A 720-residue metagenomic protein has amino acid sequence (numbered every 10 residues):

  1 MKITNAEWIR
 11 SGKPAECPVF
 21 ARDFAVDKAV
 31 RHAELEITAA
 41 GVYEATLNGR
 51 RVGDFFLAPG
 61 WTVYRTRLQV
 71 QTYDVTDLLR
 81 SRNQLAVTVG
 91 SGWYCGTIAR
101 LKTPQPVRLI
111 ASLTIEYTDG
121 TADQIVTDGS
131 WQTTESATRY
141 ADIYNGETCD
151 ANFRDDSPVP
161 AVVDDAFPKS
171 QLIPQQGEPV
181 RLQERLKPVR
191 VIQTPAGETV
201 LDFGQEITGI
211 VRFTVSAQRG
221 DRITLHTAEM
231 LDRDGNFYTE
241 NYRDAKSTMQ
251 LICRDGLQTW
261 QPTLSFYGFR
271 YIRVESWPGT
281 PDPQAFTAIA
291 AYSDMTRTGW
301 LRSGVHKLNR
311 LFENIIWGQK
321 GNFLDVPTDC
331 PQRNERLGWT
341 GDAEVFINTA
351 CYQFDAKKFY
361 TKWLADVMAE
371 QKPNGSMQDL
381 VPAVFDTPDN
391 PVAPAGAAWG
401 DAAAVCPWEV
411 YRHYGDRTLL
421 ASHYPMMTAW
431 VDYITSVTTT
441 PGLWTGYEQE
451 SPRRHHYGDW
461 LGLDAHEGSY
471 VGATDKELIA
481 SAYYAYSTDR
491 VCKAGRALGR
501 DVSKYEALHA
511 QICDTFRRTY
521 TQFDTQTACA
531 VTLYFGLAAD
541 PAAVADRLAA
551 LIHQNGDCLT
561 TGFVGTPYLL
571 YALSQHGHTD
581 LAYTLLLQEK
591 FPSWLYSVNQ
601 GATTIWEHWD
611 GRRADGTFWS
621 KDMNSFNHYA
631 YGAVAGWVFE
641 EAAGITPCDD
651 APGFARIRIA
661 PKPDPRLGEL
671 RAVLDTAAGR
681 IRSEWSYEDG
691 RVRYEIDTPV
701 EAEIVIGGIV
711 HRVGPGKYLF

Functional and structural regions predicted by a protein language model:
M1-R333, G341-D342, K358-F359, N374-F385 (+4 more regions): Extracellular/oxidizing-compartment recognition motifs
S11-A15, E34, G60-Y64, D74 (+16 more regions): Alpha-helix capping and helix-loop boundary segments enriched in small/acidic/polar residues
E34-I37, I210-E229, L264, E275 (+5 more regions): Alpha-helical support elements that line or immediately flank enzyme active sites and cofactor-binding pockets
V42, T134, P281-N314, K320-G321 (+7 more regions): Active-site acid/base region of carbohydrate-active enzymes
Y43, V52-D54, P59, V367 (+7 more regions): Active/binding-pocket-proximal capping segment
L85, E147-D150, N334-E335, Q353 (+6 more regions): C-terminal capping/lid segments that line or modulate ligand- or cofactor-binding pockets
Q105-T114, I125-F153, I173-E184, A507 (+2 more regions): Non-catalytic C-terminal accessory modules of carbohydrate-active enzymes
